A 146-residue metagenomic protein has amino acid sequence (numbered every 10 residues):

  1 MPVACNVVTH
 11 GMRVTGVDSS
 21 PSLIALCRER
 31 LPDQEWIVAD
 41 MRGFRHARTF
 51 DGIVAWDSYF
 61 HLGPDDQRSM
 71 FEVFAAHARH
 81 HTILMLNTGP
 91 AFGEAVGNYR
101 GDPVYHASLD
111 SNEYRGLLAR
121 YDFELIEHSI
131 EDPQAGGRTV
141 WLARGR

Functional and structural regions predicted by a protein language model:
M1-G43: Class I SAM-dependent methyltransferase SAM/SAH-binding core
V54-A55: A conserved beta-strand element that flanks and buttresses the S-adenosyl-L-methionine
H61-L62: A short His-aromatic
R68-H80: A short glycine-rich, Lys/Arg-flanked "PGG" loop and its adjoining helix->strand segment in the class I
H81-T88: Conserved beta-strand signature within the Rossmann-like core of class I S-adenosyl-L-methionine
G89-E94, E131-P133: Short "lid" loop at the C-terminus of a central beta-strand within the Rossmann-like core of SAM-dependent
V96-E113: Acceptor-substrate binding/catalytic loop of class I
S129-R146: Core SAM-dependent methyltransferase catalytic element
